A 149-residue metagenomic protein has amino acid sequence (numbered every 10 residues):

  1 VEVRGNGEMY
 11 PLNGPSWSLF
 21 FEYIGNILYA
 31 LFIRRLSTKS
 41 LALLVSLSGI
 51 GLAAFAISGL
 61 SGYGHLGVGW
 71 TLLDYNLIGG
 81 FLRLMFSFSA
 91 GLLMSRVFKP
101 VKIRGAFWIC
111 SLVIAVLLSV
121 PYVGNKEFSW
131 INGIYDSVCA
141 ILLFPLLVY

Functional and structural regions predicted by a protein language model:
V1-Y23, G51-G69, D74, V138-L143: Membrane-interface helix-loop-helix regions
E8-N13, W70-I78, K99-P100, P121-G133: Membrane-interface helix caps and helix-loop-helix hairpins in membrane proteins
S16-I27, I78-A90, I134-L146: Membrane-embedded alpha-helical segments of multi-pass membrane proteins, especially the transmembrane helices
Y23-L52, S95-I109: Solvent-exposed interhelical
R34-R35, G59-G64, K126-S129: Short, flexible coil/linker elements and helix-boundary hinge sites characteristic of intrinsically disordered
G51-A54, F88, S111-Y149: Alpha-helical transmembrane segments of multi-pass integral membrane proteins
G59-L66, F81-S95: Hydrophobic, membrane-facing alpha-helical anchors
Y63-G67, V101-W108, W130-I131: Short acidic alpha-helical/loop segments enriched in Asp/Glu that coordinate divalent cations
